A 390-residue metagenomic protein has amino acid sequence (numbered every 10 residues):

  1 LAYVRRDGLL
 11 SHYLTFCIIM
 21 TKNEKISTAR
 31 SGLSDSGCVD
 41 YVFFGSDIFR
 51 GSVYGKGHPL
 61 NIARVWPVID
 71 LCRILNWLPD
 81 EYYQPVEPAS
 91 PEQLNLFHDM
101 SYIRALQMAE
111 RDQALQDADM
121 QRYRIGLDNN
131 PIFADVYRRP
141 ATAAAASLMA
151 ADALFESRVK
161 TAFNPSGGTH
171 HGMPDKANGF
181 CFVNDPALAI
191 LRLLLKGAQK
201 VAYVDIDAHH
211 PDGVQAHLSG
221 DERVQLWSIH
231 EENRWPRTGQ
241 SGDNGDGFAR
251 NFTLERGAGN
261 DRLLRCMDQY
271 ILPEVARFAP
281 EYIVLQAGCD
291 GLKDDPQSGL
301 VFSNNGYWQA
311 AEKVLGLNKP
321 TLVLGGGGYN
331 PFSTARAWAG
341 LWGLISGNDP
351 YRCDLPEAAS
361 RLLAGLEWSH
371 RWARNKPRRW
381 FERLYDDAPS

Functional and structural regions predicted by a protein language model:
L1, Y13-L14: Short hydrophobic targeting helices and cationic amphipathic motifs that mediate membrane/organellar targeting
R5-R6, R30: Basic polycationic patches enriched in arginine
H12-Y13, D35: Intrinsic-disorder-associated, low-complexity terminal segments enriched in Asp/Asn/His/Tyr and depleted of Lys/Arg
T21-F44, F49-V53, Q113-S390: A general "terminal functional-core" signal
K22, I26-L96: N-terminal low-complexity, Ser/Thr- and acidic-residue-enriched intrinsically disordered segments
E87-R111: Charged, often glycine-rich, active-site loop that binds/positions anionic groups
